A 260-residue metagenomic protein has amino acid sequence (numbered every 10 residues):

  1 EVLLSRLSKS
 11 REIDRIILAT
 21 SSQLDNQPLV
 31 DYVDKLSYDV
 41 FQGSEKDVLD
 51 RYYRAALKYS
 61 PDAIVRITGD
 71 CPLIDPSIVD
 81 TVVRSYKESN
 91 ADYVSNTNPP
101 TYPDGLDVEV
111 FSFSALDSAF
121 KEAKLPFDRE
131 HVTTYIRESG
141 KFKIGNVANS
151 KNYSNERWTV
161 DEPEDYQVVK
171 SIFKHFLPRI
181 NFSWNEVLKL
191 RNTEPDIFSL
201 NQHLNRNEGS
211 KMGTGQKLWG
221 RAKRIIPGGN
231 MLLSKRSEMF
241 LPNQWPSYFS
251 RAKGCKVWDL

Functional and structural regions predicted by a protein language model:
E1-D62: Conserved N-terminal catalytic core of the sugar/cofactor nucleotidyltransferase
V48-R54, K58, T68-S85: Acidic donor-binding/catalytic loop of UDP-sugar-dependent glycosyltransferases, especially processive GT2
P61, V108-F120, P163-Q167: Conserved nucleotide-sugar donor-binding and metal-coordinating catalytic region shared by glycosyltransferases
A63-I67: Short aromatic-hydrophobic micro-motifs that form the base-stacking/packing surface for donor nucleotide recognition
D75-T101: Conserved donor-nucleotide/metal-binding helix-loop-beta segment in metal-dependent transferases, i.e., the alpha-helix
T97-V108, K151-N152: A recurrent flexible, glycine/aromatic-enriched loop bordering the glycosyltransferase active site that acts as
F111, H131-K211: Conserved alpha/beta core of the MobA/IspD/sugar-nucleotide pyrophosphorylase nucleotidyltransferase superfamily
M212-L260: N-terminal glycine-rich, Lys/His-bearing helix-loop that initiates the first secondary-structure elements of many
